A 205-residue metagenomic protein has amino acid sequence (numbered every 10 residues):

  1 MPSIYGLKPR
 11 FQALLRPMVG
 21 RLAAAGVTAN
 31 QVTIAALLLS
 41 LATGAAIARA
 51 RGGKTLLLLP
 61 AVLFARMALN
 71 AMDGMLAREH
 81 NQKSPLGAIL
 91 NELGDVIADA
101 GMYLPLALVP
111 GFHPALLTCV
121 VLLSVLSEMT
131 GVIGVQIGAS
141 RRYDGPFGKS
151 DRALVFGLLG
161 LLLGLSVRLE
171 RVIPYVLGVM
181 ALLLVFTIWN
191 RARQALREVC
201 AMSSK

Functional and structural regions predicted by a protein language model:
M1-P60, G101-S140, D144-K205: Hydrophobic alpha-helical transmembrane segments
T55-A88: Glycine-rich active-site/cofactor-binding loop and its immediate structural neighborhood
M75-L116: Basic, amphipathic juxtamembrane/active-site segments that coordinate anionic phosphate or diphosphate groups
